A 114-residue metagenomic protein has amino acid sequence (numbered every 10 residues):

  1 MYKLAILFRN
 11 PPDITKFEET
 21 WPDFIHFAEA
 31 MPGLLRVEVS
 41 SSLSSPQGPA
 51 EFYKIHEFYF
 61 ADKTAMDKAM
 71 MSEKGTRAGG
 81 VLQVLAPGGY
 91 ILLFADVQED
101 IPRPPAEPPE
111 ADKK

Functional and structural regions predicted by a protein language model:
Y2, G33-L35, G88: Residue-level signal for beta-strand positions within conserved beta-sheet cores that form or flank
Y2-R9, S40-M71, A106-P109: Short, well-ordered beta-strand segments in beta-rich or mixed alpha/beta enzyme and ligand-binding folds
L7-P12, V84: Alpha-helical interaction segments
D13, L35, S44, K63-A65 (+1 more regions): Generic "edge-of-domain/loop-turn" microfeature
I14-V39, K74-G79: Short amphipathic alpha-helical segments
D23-F27, H56-Y59, G75-G80, G88 (+1 more regions): Short, low-complexity, polar/charged sequence segments that are solvent-exposed and flexible
E38-E51, G80-K114: Glycine-rich beta-strand-turn "strand-cap" elements at beta-sheet edges
T64-V81, L92: A generic structured-segment signal
